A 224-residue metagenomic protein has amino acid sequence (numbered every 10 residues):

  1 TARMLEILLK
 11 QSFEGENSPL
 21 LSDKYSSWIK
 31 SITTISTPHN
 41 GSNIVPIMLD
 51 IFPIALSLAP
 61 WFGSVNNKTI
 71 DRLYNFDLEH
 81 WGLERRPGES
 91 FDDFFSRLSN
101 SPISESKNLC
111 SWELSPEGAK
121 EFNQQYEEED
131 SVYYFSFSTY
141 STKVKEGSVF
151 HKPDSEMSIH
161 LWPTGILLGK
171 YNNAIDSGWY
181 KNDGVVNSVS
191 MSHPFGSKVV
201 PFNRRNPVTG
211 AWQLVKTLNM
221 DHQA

Functional and structural regions predicted by a protein language model:
T1-Q11, L49: Short glycine-enriched nucleophile-adjacent loop and the immediately C-terminal alpha-helix near the catalytic center
I7-E14, P38-N40: Alpha-helix capping at helix-to-loop junctions
K10-W28: Short mixed-charge
S22-A224: Helical cap/lid subdomain of alpha/beta-hydrolase-fold lipid enzymes that gates access to the catalytic pocket
